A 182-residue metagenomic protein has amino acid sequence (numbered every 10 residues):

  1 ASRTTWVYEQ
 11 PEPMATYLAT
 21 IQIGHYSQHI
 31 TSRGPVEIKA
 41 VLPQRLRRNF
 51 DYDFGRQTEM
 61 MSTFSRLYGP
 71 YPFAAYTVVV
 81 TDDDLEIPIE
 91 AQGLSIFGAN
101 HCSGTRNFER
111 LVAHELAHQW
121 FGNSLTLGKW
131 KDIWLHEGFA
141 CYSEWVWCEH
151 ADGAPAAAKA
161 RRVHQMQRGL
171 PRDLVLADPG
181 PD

Functional and structural regions predicted by a protein language model:
A1-Y26: Extended, low-hydrophobicity, Ser/Thr/Pro/Gly-biased non-transmembrane segments
S2-R3, R33-G34, G104: Short, glycine- and charge-enriched coil/turn segments that flank and shape catalytic ligand pockets
Y8, K39-D182: Hydrophobic alpha-helical and helix-loop surface patches within well-folded domains that function as non-catalytic
I23-H25, R33-P35, Q57, G138: Short, charged/polar low-complexity linear motifs in solvent-exposed/disordered segments
Y26-H29, D84: Short beta-strand/turn micro-motifs at beta-sheet edges
H29-V41: Active-site-proximal, well-structured secondary-structure segments within enzyme catalytic domains
